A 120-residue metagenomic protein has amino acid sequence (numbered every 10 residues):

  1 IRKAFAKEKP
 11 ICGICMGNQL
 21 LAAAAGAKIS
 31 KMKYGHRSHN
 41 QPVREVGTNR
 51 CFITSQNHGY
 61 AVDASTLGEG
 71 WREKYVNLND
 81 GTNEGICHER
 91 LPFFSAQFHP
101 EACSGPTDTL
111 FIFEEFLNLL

Functional and structural regions predicted by a protein language model:
I1-I53, A61, P106-E115: Cysteine-nucleophile active-site neighborhood
R2, P10, V43, G70 (+2 more regions): Solvent-exposed, well-ordered amphipathic alpha-helical segments that flank/support binding or catalytic loops
C12, S30, S55, K74 (+1 more regions): Hydrophobic/aromatic beta-strand patches that form the interior of the parallel beta-sheet core in alpha/beta enzyme
C15, H58, H99: Active-site glycine-centered loops adjacent to acidic/histidine catalytic or metal-binding residues that shape
A25, G68, F94-F98: Generic, low-specificity signal for short hydrophobic/alpha-helical stretches with a mild N-terminal bias, encompassing
Y34, E45, L78, H88 (+1 more regions): Active-site donor-binding loop signature of nucleotide-sugar glycosyltransferases
N49-R90: Catalytic beta-strand/loop cores that center a nucleophilic Ser/Cys/Thr and support acyl-enzyme chemistry
G85-L120: A glycine-centered loop/beta-turn motif at secondary-structure junctions
